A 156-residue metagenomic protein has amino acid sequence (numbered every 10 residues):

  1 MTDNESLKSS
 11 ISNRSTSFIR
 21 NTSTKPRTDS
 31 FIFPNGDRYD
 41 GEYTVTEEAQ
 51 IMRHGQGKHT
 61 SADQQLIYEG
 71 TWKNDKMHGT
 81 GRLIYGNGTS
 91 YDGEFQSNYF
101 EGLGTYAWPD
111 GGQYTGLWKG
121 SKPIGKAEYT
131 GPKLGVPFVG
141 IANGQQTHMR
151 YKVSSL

Functional and structural regions predicted by a protein language model:
M1-L156: Intrinsically disordered, low-complexity repeat tracts enriched in Gly/Pro/Ser/Thr and acidic residues, frequently
